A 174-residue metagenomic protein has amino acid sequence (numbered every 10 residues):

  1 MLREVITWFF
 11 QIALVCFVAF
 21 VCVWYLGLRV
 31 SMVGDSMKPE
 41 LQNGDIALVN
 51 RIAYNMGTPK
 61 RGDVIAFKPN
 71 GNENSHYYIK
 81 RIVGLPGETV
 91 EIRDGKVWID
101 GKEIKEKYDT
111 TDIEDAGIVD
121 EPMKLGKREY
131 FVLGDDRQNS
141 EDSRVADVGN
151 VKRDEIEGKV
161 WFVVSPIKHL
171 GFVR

Functional and structural regions predicted by a protein language model:
M1-Y77, V151-R174: Protein maturation boundaries and topogenic segments
S31, E91, K124, N150: Short aromatic/basic micro-patch
I46, V64, T89, E129-Y130: Residue-level marker of beta-strand positions
Y77-K102: Mid-length scaffold segments of soluble, non-membrane domains
I99-G117: PP2C/PPM family metal-dependent serine/threonine protein phosphatase catalytic domain, recognizing the conserved
I113-E129: Acidic loop->beta-strand submotif enriched in PP2C/PPM serine/threonine phosphatases
G134: Phosphate/adenylate-binding glycine loop and adjacent helical scaffold
Q138-V148: Active-site loop architecture of trypsin-fold serine endopeptidases
